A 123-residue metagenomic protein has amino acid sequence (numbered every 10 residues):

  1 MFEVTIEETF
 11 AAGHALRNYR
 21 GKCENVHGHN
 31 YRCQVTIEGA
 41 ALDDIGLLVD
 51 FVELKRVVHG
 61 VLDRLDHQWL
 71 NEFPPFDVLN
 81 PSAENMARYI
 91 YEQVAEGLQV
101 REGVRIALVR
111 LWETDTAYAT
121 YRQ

Functional and structural regions predicted by a protein language model:
M1-Q123: Charge-rich, low-complexity N-terminal segments
